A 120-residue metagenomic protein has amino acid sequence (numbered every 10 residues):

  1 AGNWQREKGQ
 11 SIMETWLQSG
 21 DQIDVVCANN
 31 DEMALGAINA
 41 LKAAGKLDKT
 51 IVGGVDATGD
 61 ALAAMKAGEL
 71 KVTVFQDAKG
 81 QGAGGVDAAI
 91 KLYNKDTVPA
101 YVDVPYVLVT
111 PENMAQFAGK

Functional and structural regions predicted by a protein language model:
A1-K120: A residue-level marker of the well-folded mature domains of exported/periplasmic proteins
